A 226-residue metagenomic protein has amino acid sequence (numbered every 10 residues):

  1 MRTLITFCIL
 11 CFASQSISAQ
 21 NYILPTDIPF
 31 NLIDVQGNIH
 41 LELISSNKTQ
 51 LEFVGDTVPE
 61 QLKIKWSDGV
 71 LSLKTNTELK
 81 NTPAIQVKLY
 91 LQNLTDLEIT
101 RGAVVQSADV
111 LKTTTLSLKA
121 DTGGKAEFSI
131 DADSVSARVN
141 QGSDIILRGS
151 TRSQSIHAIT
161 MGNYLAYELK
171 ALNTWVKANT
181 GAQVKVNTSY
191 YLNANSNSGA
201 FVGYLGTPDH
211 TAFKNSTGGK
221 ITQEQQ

Functional and structural regions predicted by a protein language model:
M1-Q226: Intrinsically disordered, low-complexity terminal regions
